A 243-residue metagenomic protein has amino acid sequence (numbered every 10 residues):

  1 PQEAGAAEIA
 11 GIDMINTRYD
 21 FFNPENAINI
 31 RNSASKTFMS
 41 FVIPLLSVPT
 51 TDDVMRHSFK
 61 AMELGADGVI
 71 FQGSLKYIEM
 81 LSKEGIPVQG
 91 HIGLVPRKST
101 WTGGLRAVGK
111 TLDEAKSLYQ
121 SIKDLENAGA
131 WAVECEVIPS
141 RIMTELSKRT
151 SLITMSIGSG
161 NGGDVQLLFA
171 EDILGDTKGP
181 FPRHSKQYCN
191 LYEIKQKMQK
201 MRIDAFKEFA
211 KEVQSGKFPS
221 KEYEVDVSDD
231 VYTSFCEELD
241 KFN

Functional and structural regions predicted by a protein language model:
P1-N243: Alpha/beta enzyme core
